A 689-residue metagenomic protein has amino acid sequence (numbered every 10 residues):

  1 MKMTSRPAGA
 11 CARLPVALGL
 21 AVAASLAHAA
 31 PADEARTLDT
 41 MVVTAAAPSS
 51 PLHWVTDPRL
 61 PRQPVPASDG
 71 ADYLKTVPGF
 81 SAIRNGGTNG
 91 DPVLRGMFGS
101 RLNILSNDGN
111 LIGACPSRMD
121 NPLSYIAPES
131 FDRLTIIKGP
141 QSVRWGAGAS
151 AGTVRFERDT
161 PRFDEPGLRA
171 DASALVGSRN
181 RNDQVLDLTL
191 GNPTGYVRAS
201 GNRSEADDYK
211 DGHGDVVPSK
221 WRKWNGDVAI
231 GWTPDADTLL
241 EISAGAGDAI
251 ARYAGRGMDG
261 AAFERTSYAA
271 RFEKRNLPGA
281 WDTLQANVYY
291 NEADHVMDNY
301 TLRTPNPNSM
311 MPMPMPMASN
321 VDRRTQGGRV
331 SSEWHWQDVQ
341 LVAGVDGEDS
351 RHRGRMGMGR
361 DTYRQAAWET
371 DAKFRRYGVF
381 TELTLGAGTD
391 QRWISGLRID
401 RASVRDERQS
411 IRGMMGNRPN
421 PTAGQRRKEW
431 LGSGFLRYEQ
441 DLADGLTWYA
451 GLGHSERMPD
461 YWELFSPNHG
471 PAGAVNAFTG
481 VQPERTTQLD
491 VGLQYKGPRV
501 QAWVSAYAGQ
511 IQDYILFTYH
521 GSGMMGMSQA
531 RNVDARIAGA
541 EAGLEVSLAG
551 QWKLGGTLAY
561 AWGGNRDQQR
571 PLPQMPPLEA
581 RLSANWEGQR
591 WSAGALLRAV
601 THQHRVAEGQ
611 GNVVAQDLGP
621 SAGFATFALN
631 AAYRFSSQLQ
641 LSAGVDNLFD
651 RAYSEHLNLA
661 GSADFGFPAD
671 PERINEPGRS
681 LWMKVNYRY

Functional and structural regions predicted by a protein language model:
M3, L385-W393, R401-A402, Q501-A502 (+5 more regions): Gram-negative outer-membrane beta-barrel transporters
E34-E165, N180, V491, E672: Acidic, small-polar-rich N-terminal luminal/periplasmic segments of exported/outer-membrane proteins
P116, S142, R155-E157, F163-E165 (+2 more regions): Periplasmic-side early beta-strands and strand-to-turn transitions of outer-membrane beta-barrels
R158, A174-S178, N192-T194, R203-D207 (+15 more regions): Transmembrane beta-strands of outer-membrane beta-barrel pores
A170, G257-D282, N320-T325, A372-F374 (+7 more regions): Outer-membrane beta-barrel signature, preferentially recognizing the C-terminal barrel domain of Gram-negative
A206, G212-H213, S219, D237-L284 (+2 more regions): Flexible loop and strand-edge segments within Gram-negative outer membrane beta-barrel domains
H213, L341-L446, M458, H469-P471: Signature of Gram-negative outer-membrane beta-barrel scaffolds
Q510-Q512, A599-E608, A632-Y689: C-terminal beta-signal and adjacent terminal beta-strands/loops of Gram-negative outer-membrane beta-barrel proteins
